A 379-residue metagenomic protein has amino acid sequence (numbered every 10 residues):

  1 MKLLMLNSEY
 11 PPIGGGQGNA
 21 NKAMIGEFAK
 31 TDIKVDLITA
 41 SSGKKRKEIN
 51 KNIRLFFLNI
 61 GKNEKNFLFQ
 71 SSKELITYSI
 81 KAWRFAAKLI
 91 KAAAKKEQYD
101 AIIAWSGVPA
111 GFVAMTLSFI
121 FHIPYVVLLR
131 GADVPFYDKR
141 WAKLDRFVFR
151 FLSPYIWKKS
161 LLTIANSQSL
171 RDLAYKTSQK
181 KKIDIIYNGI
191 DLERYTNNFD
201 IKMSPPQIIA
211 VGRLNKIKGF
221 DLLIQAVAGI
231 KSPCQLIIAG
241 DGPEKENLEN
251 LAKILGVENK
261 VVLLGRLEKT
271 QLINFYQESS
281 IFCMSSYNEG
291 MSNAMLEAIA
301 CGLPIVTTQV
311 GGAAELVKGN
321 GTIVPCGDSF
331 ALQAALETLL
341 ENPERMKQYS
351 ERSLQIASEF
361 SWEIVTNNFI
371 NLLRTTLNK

Functional and structural regions predicted by a protein language model:
N19, A23, P206, A210-G229 (+2 more regions): A conserved mid-protein helix/loop that constitutes part of the nucleotide-sugar donor-binding site
S41, S169, G189: Carbohydrate-associated surface elements
I120, R146-L162: Membrane-proximal helix-turn-helix segments that form the acceptor-binding/catalytic region of lipid-linked
G189-P205: Acidic anion/phosphate-binding donor-loop and adjacent secondary structure in glycosyltransferase catalytic cores
R266-L267, N274-S279: Short alpha-helical donor nucleotide-sugar binding micro-motif in glycosyltransferases
Y287: Aromatic "clamp/platform" in nucleotide-sugar-dependent glycosyltransferases that forms part of the donor/acceptor
P304-T307: Short hydrophobic beta-strand element within catalytic cores of glycosyltransferases and related nucleotide-activated
T322-S329, T338-P343: Conserved acidic donor-binding segment of nucleotide-sugar-dependent glycosyltransferases
